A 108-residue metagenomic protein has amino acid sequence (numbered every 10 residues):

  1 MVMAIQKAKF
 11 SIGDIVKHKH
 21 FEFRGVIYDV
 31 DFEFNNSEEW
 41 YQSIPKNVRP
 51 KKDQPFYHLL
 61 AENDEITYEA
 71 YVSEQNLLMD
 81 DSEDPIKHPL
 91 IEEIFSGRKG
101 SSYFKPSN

Functional and structural regions predicted by a protein language model:
M1-I15, H20-R24, D31-F34, K105-N108: Mixed-charge, Lys/Arg-rich low-complexity intrinsically disordered regions
M1-I5, P45-N47, L90-I91: Intrinsically disordered, low-complexity segments enriched in polar/charged residues with Gly/Pro, especially when
D14, S43-V48: Intrinsically disordered, low-complexity boundary segments flanking structured domains
F23, P45, F56-Y57: Broad hydrophobic/π-residue packing in well-ordered secondary structure
I27-D29, A61: Residue-level recognition of conserved beta-strand positions in structured domain cores
D29, S37, N76-L78: Charged, low-complexity, helix/coiled-coil-prone segments
F34-S43: Short, solvent-exposed secondary-structure boundary/capping segments
R49-N108: Intrinsically disordered, low-complexity, charged/polar segments
